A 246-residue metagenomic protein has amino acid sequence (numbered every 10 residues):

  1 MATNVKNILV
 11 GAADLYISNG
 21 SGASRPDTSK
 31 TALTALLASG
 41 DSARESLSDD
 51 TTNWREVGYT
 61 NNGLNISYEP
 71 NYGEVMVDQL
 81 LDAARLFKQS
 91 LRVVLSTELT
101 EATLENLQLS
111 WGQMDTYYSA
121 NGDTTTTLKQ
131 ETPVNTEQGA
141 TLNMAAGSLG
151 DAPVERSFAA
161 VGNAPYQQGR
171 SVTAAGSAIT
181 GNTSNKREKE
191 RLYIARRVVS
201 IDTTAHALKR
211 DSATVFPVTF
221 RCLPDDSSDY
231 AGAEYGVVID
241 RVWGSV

Functional and structural regions predicted by a protein language model:
M1-V246: Signature of extracytoplasmic/envelope-associated structural regions
